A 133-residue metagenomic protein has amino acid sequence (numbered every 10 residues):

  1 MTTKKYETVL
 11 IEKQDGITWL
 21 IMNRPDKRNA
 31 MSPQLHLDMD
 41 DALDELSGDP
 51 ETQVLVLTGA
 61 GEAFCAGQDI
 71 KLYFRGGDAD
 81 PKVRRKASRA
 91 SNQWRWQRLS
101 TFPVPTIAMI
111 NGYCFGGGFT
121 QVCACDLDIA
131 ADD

Functional and structural regions predicted by a protein language model:
M1-A60: Conserved CoA-thioester-binding segment of acyl-CoA-metabolizing enzymes
L20, L57, D69, Q121-C123: Hydrophobic/aromatic residues within transmembrane alpha-helices of multi-pass small-molecule transporters
N23, Q68, N111: Histidine-centered beta-alpha loop that forms part of the nucleotide-sugar donor binding/catalytic region in diverse
A30, C65, G117: Residues that form or flank phosphate/diphosphate-binding pockets in enzymes that use nucleotide phosphates
Q34, D38, S91, R98: Charged catalytic carboxylate motif
H36, I70, D133: ATP/adenylate-binding site constellation spanning eukaryotic-like Ser/Thr protein kinases, ABC-transporter
E51, G59-Q97, C114: Glycine- (often His-adjacent) and acidic-residue-rich active-site loop that binds/positions the CoA thioester
R95-D133: Glycine-rich beta-to-alpha active-site loop
